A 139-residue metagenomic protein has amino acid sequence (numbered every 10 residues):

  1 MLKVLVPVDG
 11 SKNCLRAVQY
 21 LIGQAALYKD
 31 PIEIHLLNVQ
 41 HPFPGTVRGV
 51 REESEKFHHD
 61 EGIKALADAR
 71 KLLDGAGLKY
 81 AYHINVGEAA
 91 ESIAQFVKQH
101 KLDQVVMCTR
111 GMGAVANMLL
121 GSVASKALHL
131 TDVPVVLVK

Functional and structural regions predicted by a protein language model:
L2-G49: Small/aliphatic-rich secondary-structure junction motif
R16, S92, A114: Phosphate- and divalent-cation-binding pockets in alpha/beta enzyme and binding domains that engage nucleotide-derived
Y20-Q24, L72, F96: A generic secondary-structure signal
H35, A81, V136: Conserved beta-strand positions in the Rossmann-like core of class I SAM-dependent methyltransferases
E53-K64: A short acidic, glycine-rich active-site loop that binds or catalyzes chemistry on phosphate/adenosine moieties
D74-V105: Structural beta-alpha unit
F96-K139: Gly/Ser-rich helix-loop-strand patches that form or flank binding pockets for ribonucleotide-derived cofactors
